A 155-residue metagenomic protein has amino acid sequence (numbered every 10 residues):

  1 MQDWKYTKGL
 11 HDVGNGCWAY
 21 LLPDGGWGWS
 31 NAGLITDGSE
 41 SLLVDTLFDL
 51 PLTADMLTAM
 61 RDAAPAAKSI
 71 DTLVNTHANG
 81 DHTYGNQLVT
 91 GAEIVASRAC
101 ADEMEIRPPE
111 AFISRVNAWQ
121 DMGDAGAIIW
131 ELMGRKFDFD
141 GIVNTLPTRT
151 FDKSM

Functional and structural regions predicted by a protein language model:
M1-L10: Short acidic, Pro/Gly- and aromatic-enriched capping/linker segments at domain boundaries
Y6-T7, S30-N31, T90, T145 (+1 more regions): Residue-level marker for the onset of beta-strands and adjacent loop->beta junctions in well-ordered domains
L10-D62: Conserved beta-strand hairpin/beta-sheet module of binuclear metal-dependent hydrolase folds, prominently
D12, E105-M155: Metallo-beta-lactamase
C17-A19, L73, I94, T148-T150: Conserved beta-strand scaffold positions in the cores of enzyme catalytic domains, especially in NTP/NDP-utilizing
L21-P23, R98, D152: Residues at the C-termini of beta-strands that transition into short coil/loop
E40, P51-A96: Active-site metal-binding motif and surrounding structural segment of the metallo-beta-lactamase
H77-M122: A generic, well-ordered mixed alpha/beta core segment in the N-terminal half of proteins
